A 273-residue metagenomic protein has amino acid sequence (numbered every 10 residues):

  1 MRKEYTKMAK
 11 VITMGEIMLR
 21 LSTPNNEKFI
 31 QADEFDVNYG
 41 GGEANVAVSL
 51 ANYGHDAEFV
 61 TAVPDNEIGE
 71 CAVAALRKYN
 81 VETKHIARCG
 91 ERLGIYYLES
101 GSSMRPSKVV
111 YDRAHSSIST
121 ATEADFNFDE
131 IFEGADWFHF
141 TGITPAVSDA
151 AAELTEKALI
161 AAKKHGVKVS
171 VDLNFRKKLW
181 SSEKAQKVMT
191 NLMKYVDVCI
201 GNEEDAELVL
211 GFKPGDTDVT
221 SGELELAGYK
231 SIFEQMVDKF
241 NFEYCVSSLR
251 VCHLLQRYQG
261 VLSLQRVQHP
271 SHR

Functional and structural regions predicted by a protein language model:
R2-K28: Positively charged, low-complexity intrinsically disordered leader regions
R20-T23, N45-N52: Beta-barrel outer-membrane channel/assembly domains of diderm bacteria
I30-G40, H269-R273: Short pre-catalytic strand/loop immediately N-terminal to key active-site residues, enriched for Gly-Thr
D56-G142: Conserved N-terminal subdomain of the carbohydrate kinase-like
F59, V169-V171, C199: Hydrophobic faces of well-ordered beta-strands that scaffold small-molecule active sites in alpha/beta enzyme cores
E153-G166, K187-Y195: Catalytic-core regions built around general acid/base machinery
A161-K168, D238-E243: A short helix->loop->beta-strand "cap" motif at the edges of active sites that frequently abuts
L179-V267: Conserved phosphate/ATP/ADP-binding segment of small-molecule kinases
